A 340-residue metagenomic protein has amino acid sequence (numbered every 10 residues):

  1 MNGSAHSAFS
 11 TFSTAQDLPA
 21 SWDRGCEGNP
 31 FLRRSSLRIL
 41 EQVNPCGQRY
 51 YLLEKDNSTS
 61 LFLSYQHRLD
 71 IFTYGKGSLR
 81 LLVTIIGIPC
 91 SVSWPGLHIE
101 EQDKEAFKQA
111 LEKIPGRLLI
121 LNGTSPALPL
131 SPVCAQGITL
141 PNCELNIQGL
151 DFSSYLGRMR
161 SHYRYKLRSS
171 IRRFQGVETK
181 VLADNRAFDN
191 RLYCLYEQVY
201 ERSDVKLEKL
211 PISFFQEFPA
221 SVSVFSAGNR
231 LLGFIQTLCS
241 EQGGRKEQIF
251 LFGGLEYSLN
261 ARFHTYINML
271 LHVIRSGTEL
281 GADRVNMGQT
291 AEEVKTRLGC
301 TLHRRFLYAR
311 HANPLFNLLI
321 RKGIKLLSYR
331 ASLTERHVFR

Functional and structural regions predicted by a protein language model:
N2-S10, Q66-L69, S131-R158, A227 (+1 more regions): Active-site/acyl-donor-binding loops of N-acyltransferases
A8-T73, L118-A261: A conserved beta-strand-loop-helix scaffold within acyl/acetyltransferase catalytic domains
Q66-G137, R245-L307: Acyl-donor binding region in acyl/amide transferases
L82-T84, S91-P95, R173-V177, L210-S213 (+4 more regions): Short C-terminal domain-edge/linker segments immediately following a structured domain
I85-I88, E144-N146, L167-S170, D204-L207 (+4 more regions): Glycine-rich loops and low-complexity Gly/Arg-rich segments that provide flexible linkers or classic glycine-based
P89-S93, R158-K166, L182-F188, A220-V222 (+5 more regions): Noncatalytic linker/hinge segments flanking ATPase motor cores
E100-A106, S161-V177, G233-C239, S276-L302 (+1 more regions): A broadly tuned preference for mixed-charge, low-complexity surface segments
V177-L182, F214-P219, L259-Y266, H272-I274 (+4 more regions): Low-complexity, flexible helical/coil segments
